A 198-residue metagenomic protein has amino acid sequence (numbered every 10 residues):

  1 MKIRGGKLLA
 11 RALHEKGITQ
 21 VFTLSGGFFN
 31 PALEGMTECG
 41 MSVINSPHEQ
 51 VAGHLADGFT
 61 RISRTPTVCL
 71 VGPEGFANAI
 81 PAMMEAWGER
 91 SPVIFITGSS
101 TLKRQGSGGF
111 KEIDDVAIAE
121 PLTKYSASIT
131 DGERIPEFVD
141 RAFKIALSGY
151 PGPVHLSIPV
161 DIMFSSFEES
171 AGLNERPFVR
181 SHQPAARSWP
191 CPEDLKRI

Functional and structural regions predicted by a protein language model:
M1-I198: N-terminal alpha/beta PP-like core and its mobile active-site loop of ThDP/TPP-dependent enzymes
